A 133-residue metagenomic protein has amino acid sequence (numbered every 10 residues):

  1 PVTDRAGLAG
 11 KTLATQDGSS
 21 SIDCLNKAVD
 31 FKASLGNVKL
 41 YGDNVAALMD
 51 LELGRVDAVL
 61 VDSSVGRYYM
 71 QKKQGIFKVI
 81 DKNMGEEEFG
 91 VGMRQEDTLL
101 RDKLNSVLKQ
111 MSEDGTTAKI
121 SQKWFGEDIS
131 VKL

Functional and structural regions predicted by a protein language model:
P1, V38-D50, E87: Short helix-initiation/N-cap motifs at beta->coil->alpha
P1-L13: Flexible hinge/capping segments at coil-to-helix
L8, L51-E52, V91, L104: Hydrophobic residues within well-ordered alpha-helices
T12-T15, V59, G92: Short, well-ordered beta-strand segments
Q16-S19, N44, L60-R67, D114: Beta->alpha turn/N-cap motifs
S20-V38, K78-V79, K109-L133: Ligand-binding clefts/hinges and TM-proximal coupling segments of bilobed small-molecule sensing domains
C24-V29, D50-G85: A ligand-binding cleft/hinge motif common to bilobed small-molecule-binding domains
R67-K109, E127-L133: Periplasmic-binding protein-like
